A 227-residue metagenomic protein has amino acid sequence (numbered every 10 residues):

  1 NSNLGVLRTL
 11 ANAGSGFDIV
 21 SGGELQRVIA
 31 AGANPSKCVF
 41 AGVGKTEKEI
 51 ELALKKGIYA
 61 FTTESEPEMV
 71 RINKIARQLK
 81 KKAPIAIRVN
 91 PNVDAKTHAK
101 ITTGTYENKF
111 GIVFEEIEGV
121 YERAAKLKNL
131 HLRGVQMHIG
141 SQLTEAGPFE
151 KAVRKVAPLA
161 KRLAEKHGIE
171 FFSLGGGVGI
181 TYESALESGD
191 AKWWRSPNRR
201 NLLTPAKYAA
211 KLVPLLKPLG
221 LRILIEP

Functional and structural regions predicted by a protein language model:
N1, V20-G23, V43, E64-E66 (+5 more regions): Active-site beta-loop-alpha junctions enriched in small/polar residues
N1-I58, T97: N-terminal active-site wall of soluble small-molecule enzyme domains
L10-N12, I29-P35, L54-K55, N73-K82 (+2 more regions): Acidic (Asp/Glu)-rich catalytic clusters
G16, P35-V39, A60, K82-R88 (+4 more regions): Structural preference for beta-strand elements that scaffold enzyme active sites
S21, A53, I72, I87 (+3 more regions): Conserved, mostly hydrophobic/aromatic
V28, A41, N90, F114-H131 (+2 more regions): Structured alpha-helical segments in the cores of large, soluble enzyme domains
S65-H131: Conserved anion-binding
T144-P227: C-terminal active-site-proximal or functional interface alpha/beta core segments in diverse enzymes
